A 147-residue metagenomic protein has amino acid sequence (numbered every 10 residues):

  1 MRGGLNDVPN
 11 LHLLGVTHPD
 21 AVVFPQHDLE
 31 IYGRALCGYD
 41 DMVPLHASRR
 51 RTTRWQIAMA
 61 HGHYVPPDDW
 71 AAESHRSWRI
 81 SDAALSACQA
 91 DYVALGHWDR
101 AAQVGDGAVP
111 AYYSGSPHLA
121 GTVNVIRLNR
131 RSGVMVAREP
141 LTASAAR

Functional and structural regions predicted by a protein language model:
M1-Y112, S116-G121, R127: His/Asp/Glu-rich metal-coordinating catalytic cores of metallo-dependent phosphodiesterases/hydrolases acting on
L119-R147: Acidic, His/Gly-rich catalytic cores of divalent-metal-dependent hydrolytic chemistry
